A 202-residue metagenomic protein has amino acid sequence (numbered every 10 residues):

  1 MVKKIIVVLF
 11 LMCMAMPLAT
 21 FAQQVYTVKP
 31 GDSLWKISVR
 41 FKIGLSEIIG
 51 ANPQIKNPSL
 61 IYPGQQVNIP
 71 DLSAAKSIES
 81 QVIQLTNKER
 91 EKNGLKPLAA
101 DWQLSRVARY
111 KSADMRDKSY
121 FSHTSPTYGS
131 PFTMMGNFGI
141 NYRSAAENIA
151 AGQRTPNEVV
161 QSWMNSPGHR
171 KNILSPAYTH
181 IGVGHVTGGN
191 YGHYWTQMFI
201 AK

Functional and structural regions predicted by a protein language model:
V2-A22: Sec-dependent N-terminal signal peptides of Gram-positive bacterial secreted proteins and lipoproteins
Q23-P30: Cleaved targeting-peptide boundary
T27, K36-S77: Extracellular LysM carbohydrate-binding repeats and other cell-envelope/extracellular binding modules
A75-R116: A short alpha-helix/helix-coil micro-patch that ends at or immediately precedes a cysteine
V107-R154, I173: Short, surface-exposed glycine/acidic/tryptophan-bearing loops
A146, A150-K202: Disulfide-stabilized extracellular recognition modules
